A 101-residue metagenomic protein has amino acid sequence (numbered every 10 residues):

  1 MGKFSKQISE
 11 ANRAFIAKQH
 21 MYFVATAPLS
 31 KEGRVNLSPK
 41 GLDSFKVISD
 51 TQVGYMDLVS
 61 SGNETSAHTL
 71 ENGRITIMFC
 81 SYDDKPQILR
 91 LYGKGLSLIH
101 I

Functional and structural regions predicted by a protein language model:
M1-M56: N-terminal structural module
P39-L96: A short mixed-secondary-structure module that forms the rim of ligand-binding clefts
I99-I101: Conserved small/polar residues in nucleotide/adenosyl-binding loops
